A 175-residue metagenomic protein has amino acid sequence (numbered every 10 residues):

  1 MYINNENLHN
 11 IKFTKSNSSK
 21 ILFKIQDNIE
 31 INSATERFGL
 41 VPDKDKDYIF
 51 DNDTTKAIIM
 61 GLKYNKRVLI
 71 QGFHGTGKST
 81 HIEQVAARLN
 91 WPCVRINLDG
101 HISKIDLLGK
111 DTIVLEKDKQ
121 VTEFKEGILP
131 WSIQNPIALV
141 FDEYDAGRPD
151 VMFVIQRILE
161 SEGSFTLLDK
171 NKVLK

Functional and structural regions predicted by a protein language model:
M1-K175: AAA+ P-loop NTPase catalytic core and its hallmark functional loops
